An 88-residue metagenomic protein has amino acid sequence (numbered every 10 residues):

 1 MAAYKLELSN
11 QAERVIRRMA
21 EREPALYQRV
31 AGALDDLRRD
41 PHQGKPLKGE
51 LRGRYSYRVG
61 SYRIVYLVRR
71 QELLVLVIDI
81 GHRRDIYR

Functional and structural regions predicted by a protein language model:
M1-S61, R69-L74, I78-I80, D85-R88: Basic, Lys/Arg-enriched alpha-helical interface segments
